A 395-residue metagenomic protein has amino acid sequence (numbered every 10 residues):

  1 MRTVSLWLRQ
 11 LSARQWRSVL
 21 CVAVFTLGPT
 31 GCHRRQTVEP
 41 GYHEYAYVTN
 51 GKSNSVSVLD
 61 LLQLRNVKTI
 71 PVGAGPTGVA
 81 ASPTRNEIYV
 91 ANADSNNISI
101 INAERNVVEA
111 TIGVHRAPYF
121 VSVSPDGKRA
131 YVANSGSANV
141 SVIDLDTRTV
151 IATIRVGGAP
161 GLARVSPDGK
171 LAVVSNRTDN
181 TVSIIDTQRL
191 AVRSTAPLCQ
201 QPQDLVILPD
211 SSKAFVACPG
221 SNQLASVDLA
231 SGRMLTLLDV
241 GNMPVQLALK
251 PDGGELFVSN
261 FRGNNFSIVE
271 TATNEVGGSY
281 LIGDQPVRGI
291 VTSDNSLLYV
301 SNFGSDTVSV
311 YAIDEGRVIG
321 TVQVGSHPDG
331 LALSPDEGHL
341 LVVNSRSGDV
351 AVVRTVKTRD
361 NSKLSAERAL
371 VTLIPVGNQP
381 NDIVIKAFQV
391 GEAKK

Functional and structural regions predicted by a protein language model:
T3-V19: Bacterial N-terminal signal peptides that target proteins for export
L6, V22-A23, K250, T292: Alpha-helical interaction segments
R17-G28: Bacterial N-terminal signal peptides
P29-K395: Predominantly soluble domains enriched in secretory-pathway, periplasmic, or organellar proteins
